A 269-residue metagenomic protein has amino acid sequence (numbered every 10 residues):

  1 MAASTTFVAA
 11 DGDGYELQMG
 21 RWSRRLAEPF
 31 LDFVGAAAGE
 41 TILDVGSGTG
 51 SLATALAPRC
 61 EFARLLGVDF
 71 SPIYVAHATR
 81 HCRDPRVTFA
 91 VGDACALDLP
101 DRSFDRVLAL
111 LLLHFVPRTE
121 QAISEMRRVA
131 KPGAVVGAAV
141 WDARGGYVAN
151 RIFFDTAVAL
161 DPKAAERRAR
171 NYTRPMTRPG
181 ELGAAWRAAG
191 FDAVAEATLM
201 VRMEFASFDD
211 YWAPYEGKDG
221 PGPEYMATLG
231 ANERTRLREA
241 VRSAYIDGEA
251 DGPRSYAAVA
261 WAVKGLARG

Functional and structural regions predicted by a protein language model:
A3-S4, V8, T49-S51, N171-G269: Conserved Class I S-adenosyl-L-methionine
A9-R21: Class I SAM-dependent methyltransferase Rossmann-like catalytic core, especially the SAM/SAH-binding loop
R21-E40, A55: Conserved alpha-helix/loop element of class I SAM-dependent methyltransferases that forms part of the SAM/SAH-binding
V34-A36, C60, C82, A130: A generic alpha-to-beta junction signature in SAM-dependent methyltransferases
T41-L97, Q121: Class I SAM-dependent methyltransferase SAM/SAH-binding core
C95-R106: A short acidic, Gly/Pro-enriched loop at the edge of an enzyme's catalytic core that lines a small-molecule cofactor
D105-T119, D142: A short SAM/SAH-binding and catalytic strip from SAM-dependent methyltransferases
E120, R127, K131, V135-A206: Conserved catalytic/acceptor-binding region of the Class I
